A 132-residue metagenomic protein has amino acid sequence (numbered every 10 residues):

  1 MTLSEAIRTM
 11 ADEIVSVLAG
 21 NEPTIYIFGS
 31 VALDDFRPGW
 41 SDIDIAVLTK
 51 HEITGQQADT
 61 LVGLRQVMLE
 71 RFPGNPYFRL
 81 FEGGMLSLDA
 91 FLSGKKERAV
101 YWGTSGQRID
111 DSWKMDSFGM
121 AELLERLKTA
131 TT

Functional and structural regions predicted by a protein language model:
M1-Y26, Q57-A58: Helical scaffold of the NTase/Pol beta-like nucleotidyltransferase catalytic core
I7, I25-F28, I43, R65 (+2 more regions): Generic, low-specificity signal for short hydrophobic/alpha-helical stretches with a mild N-terminal bias, encompassing
A19-N21, G39, G74-R79: Short helix-terminating capping/connector loops at secondary-structure junctions
Y26, F36-G39, I45, S87 (+1 more regions): Generic detector of bulky aromatic hydrophobic side chains
G29, D34-T60, G83: Catalytic metal-binding acidic patch
G63-T132: Conserved NTP/Mg2+-binding pocket subregion across the NTase superfamily
